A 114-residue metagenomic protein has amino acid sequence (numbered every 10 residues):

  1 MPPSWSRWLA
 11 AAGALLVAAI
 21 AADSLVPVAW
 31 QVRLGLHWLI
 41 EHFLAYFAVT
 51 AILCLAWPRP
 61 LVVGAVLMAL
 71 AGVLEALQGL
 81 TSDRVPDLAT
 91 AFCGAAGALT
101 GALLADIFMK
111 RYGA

Functional and structural regions predicted by a protein language model:
M1-A95, L99-A114: Bulky hydrophobic segments
